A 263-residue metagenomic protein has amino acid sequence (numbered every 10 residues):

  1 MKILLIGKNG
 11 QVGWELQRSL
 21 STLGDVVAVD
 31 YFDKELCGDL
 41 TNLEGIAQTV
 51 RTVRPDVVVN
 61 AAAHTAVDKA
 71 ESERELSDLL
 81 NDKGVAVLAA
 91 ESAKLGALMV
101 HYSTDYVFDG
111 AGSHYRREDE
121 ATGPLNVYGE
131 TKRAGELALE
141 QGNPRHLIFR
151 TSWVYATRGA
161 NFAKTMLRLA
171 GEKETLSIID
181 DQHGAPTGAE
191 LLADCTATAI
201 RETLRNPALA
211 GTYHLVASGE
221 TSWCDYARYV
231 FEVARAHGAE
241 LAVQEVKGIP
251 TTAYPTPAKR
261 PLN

Functional and structural regions predicted by a protein language model:
I3-T22: N-terminal Rossmann NAD(P)H-binding glycine-rich loop of SDR-like oxidoreductase domains
I6, V29, A61-A62, M99-T104 (+2 more regions): SDR active-site strand-loop-helix element
T22-D30: A generic structural motif
D30-N42: Rossmann-fold cofactor-recognition segment
L40-D82: NAD(P)H-binding glycine-rich loop region in Rossmannoid oxidoreductase-like domains and their noncatalytic homologs
S72, L79, K83-V87, K94 (+2 more regions): Catalytic helix-loop patch of NAD(P)-dependent Rossmann-fold dehydrogenases
L137-G184, A189-T198: NAD(P)-dependent short-chain dehydrogenase/reductase
C195-T196, E202-P255: Mid/C-terminal beta-alpha module of Rossmann-like enzyme folds, strongest in SDR-family dehydrogenases/epimerases
